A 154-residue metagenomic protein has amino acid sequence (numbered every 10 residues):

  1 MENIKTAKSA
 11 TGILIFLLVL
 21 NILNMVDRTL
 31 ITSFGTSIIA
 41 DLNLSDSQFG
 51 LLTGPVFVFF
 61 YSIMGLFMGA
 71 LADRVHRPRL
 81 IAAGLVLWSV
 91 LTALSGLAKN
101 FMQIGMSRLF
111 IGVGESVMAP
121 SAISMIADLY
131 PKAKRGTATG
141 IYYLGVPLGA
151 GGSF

Functional and structural regions predicted by a protein language model:
M1-V26, A40: Cytosolic juxtamembrane N-terminal segment immediately preceding the first transmembrane helix of multi-pass
L14-L17, T29-S37, L44, L66 (+3 more regions): Transmembrane-helix terminus/interface motifs of multi-pass secondary transporters
L17-N21, M25, V58, T92 (+2 more regions): Helical-face signature of the major facilitator-like transporter fold
N21, G54, V58, L85 (+1 more regions): Small-residue-rich transmembrane alpha-helices and their cytosolic helix-loop interfaces in multi-pass secondary
T29, V58-L66, S116, A150-G151: Residue-level signature of mid-helix packing/kink "hotspots" within the transmembrane helices of 12-pass Major
F34-I63: Extracellular/periplasmic helix-loop-helix junction of adjacent transmembrane segments in MFS-like secondary
I63-M102: Conserved MFS/SLC helix-loop-helix module at the cytosolic interface between two early adjacent transmembrane helices
S107-G145: Cytoplasmic helix-loop-helix junction between adjacent transmembrane helices in 12-TM secondary transporters
